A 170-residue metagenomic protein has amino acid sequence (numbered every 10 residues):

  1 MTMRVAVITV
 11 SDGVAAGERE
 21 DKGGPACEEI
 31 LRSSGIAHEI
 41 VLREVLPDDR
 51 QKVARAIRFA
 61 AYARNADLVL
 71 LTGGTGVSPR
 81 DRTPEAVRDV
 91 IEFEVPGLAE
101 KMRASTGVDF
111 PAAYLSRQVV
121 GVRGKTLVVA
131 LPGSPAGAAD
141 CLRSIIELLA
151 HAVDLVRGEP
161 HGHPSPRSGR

Functional and structural regions predicted by a protein language model:
M1-R170: Non-catalytic beta/alpha edge segments that cap or flank active sites
